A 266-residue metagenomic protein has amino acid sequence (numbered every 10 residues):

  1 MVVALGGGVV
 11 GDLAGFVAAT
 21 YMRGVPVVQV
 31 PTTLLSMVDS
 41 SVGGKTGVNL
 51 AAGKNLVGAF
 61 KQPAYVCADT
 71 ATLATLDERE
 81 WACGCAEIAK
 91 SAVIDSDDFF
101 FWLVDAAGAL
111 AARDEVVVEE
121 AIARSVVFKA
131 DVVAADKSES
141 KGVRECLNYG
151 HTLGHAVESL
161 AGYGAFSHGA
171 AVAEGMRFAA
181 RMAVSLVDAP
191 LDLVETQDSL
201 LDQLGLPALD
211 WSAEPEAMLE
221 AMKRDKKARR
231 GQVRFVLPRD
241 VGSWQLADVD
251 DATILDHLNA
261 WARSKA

Functional and structural regions predicted by a protein language model:
M1-V28, V133: N-terminal small/polar loop signature for handling phosphorylated ligands or for N-terminal nucleophile
L5-G7, P31, S167-A170: Active-site nucleophile and cofactor-binding loops and adjacent substrate-binding regions of central metabolic enzymes
G6-G8, D39, G150: Conserved phosphate-binding and hydrolysis motifs of nucleotide-dependent enzymes
G15-A109: A glycine/threonine-rich phosphate-anchoring loop and its flanking beta-alpha core in nucleotide/phosphate-binding
A86-I88, D188-A266: C-terminal charged capping/lid subdomain of soluble metabolic enzymes
W102, A106-E216: Active-site segments that bind and position negatively charged phosphate/pyrophosphate groups
